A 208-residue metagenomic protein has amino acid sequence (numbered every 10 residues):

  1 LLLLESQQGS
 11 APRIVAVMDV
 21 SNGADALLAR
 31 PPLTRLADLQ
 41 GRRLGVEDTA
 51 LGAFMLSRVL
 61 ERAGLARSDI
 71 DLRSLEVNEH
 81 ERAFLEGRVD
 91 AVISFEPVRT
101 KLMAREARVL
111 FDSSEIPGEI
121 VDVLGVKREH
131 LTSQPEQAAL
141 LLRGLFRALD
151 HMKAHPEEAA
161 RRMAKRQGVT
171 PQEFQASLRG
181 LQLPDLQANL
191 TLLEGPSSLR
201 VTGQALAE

Functional and structural regions predicted by a protein language model:
L1-A66, D71-E76, A83, D90-S94 (+2 more regions): Short, glycine-/small- and polar/acidic-enriched structural segments that line small-molecule recognition paths
S6, R43, D48, A63-G64 (+6 more regions): Sec/Tat-exported extracytoplasmic proteins
V20, G45, T49-A53, V77 (+8 more regions): Solvent-exposed, acidic/flexible segments
D25-T34, V121-E136: A bilobed periplasmic-binding-protein/Venus flytrap-type ligand-binding module shared by bacterial periplasmic
E79-H80, V98: Short acidic active-site motifs
A104-R105, G118-V121: Short gly/pro-enriched beta-turn/loop segments at secondary-structure junctions
T132-E208: Secondary-structure end/capping motifs
